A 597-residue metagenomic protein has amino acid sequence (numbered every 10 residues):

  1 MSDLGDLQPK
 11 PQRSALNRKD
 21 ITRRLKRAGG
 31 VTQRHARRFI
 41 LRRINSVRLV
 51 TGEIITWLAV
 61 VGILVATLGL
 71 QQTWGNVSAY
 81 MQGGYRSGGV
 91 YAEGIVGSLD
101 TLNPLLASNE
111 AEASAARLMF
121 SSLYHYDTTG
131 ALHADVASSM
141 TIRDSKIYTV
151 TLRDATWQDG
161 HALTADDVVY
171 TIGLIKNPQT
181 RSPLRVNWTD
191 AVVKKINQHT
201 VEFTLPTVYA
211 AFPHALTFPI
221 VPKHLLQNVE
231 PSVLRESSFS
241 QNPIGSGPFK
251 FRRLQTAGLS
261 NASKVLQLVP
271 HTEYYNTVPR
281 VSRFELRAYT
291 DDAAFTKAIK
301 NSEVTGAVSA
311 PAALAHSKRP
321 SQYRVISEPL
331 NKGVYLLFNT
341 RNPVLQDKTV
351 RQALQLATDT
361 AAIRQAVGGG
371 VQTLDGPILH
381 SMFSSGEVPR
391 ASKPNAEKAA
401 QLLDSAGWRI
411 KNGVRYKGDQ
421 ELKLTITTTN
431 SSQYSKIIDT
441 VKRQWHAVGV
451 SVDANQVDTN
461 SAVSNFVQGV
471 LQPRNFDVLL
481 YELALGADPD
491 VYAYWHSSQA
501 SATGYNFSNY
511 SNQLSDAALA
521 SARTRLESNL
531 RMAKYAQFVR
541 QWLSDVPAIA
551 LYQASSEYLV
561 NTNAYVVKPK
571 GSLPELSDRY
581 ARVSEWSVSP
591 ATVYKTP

Functional and structural regions predicted by a protein language model:
S2-K26, T67-L68, G75, A357-G386 (+2 more regions): Detector for C-terminal structural segments
D3-T32, S138-R181, E202-T204, V344: Aromatic- and charge-enriched surface segment that lines or borders ligand/interaction sites
L68-Q72, T141, R185-P231: Surface-exposed binding/hinge segments that line and control ligand-binding clefts or catalytic entry sites
S78, G97-A113, V136-A137, H161 (+5 more regions): A structural "hinge/loop" feature
G94-D144, G173, I244-S246, K250: N-terminal lobe/hinge region of extracytoplasmic solute-binding protein
F218-P279, R283, A293, A396-E397 (+2 more regions): Gly/Pro-rich hinge or "lid" segments in bacterial periplasmic/extracellular proteins
H271-S317, S451-D453: Ligand-site clamp/hinge motif
V308-L402, K417-Q420, L424, T429 (+2 more regions): Local pocket/hinge segments that shape ligand/substrate recognition
